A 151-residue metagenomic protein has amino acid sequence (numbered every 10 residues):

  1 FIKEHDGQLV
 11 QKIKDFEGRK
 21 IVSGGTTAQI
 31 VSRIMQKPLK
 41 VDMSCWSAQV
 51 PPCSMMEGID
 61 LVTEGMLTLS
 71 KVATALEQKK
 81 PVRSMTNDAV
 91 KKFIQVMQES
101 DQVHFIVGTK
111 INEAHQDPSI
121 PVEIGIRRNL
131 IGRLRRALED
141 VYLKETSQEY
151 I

Functional and structural regions predicted by a protein language model:
F1-R19, A28-I151: Non-transmembrane, aqueous-exposed alpha-helical and coiled segments at domain scale
V22: Short, conserved micro-motifs enriched in small and acidic residues
